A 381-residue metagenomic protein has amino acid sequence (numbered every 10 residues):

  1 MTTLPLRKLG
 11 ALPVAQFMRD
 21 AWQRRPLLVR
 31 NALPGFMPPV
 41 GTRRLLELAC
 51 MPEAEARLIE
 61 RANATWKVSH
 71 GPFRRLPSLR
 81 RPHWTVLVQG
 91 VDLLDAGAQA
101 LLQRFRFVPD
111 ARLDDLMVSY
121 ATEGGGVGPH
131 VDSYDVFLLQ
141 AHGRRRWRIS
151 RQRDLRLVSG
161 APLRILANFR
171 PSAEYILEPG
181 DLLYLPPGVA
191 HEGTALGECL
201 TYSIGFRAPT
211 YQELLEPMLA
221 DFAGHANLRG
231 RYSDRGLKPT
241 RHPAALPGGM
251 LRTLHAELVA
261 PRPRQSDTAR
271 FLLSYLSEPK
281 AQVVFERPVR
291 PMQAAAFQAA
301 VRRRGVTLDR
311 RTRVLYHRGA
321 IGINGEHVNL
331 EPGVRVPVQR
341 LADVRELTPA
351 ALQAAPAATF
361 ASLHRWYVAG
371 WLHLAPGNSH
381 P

Functional and structural regions predicted by a protein language model:
M1-A21, L33-D181, V189-Y232, G236: Active-site region of the double-stranded beta-helix
M1-V68, F73, G319-H380: N-terminal auxiliary "cap/dimerization" subdomain that precedes the catalytic jelly-roll/cupin core of mononuclear
E178, T210-L214, G249, T253 (+1 more regions): Generic recognition of stable, solvent-exposed alpha-helical segments in well-folded globular domains
P187, I204-F206, G325, P376: Active-site proximal loops enriched in glycine and acidic residues that flank catalytic Cys/His/Asp and coordinate
L219-A295: C-terminal amphipathic alpha-helical segment
P261-L341, H364, A375-P381: Acidic, low-complexity/disordered tracts enriched in E/D and polar residues
